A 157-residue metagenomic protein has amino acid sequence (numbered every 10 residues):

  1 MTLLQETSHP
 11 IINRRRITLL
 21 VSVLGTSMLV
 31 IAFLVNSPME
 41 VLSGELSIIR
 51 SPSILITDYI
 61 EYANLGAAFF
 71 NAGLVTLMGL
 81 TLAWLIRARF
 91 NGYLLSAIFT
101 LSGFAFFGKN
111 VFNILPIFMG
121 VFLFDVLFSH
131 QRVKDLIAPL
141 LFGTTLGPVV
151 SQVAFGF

Functional and structural regions predicted by a protein language model:
T2-K109: N-terminal signal-anchor module of multipass membrane proteins
A67, N71-G79, A83, L95-F128 (+5 more regions): Alpha-helical transmembrane segments in multi-pass membrane proteins
